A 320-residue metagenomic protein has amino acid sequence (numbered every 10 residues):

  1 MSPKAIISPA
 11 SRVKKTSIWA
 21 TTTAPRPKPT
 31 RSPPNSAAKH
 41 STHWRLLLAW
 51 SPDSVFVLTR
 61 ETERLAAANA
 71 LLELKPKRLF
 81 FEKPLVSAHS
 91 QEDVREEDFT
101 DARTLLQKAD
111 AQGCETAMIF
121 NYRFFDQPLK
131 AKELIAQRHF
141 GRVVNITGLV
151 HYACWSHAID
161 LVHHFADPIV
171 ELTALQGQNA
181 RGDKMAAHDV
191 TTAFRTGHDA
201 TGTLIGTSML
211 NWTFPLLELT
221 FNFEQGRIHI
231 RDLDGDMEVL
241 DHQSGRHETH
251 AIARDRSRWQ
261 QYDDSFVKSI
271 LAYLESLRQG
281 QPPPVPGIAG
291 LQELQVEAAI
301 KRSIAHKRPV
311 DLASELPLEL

Functional and structural regions predicted by a protein language model:
M1-S36, W50: N-terminal Rossmann-like dinucleotide-binding module
I18-W19, P52-D53, K77, V144: Conserved acidic residues
P33, L46, S54-T59, L106 (+2 more regions): C-terminal helix-rich "cap/oligomerization" subdomain common to oxidoreductases
A38-W50: Short acidic low-complexity segments
S54, L65-N121: Beta-strand-loop-alpha-helix segment that lines the small-molecule cofactor/substrate pocket of alpha/beta enzymes
D110-M185, V190-A193, K307: Predominantly a Rossmann-like dinucleotide-binding segment in NAD(P)-dependent oxidoreductases
S156-V239, W259, S265-P283, A298-I300 (+1 more regions): Contiguous beta-strand/loop segments that form the cofactor/metal-binding neighborhood of enzyme cores
